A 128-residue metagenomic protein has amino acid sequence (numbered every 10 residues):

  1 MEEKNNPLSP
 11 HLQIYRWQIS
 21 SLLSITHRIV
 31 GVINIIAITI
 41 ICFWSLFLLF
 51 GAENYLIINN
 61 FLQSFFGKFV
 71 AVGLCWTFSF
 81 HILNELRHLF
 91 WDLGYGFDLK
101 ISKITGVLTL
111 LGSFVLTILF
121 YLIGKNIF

Functional and structural regions predicted by a protein language model:
M1-F128: Membrane-embedded alpha-helical bundles that constitute the cytochrome b-like, heme-associated redox core of multi-pass
